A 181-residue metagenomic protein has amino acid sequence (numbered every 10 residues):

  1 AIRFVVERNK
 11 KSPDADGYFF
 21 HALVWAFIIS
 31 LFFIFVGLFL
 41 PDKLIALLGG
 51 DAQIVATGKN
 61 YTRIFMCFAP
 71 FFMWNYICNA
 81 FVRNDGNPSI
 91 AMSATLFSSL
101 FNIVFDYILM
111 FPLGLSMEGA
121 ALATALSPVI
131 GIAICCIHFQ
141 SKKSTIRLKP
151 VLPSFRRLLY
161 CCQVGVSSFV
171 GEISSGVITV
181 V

Functional and structural regions predicted by a protein language model:
A1-I34, F72-A91, V180: Small-residue-rich hydrophobic transmembrane alpha-helices
R8-N9, N84-D85, F111-G114, E118 (+1 more regions): Helix-loop interface residues and adjacent transmembrane-helix termini in multi-pass membrane transporters, primarily
A26, F65, A91, T95 (+3 more regions): Residue-level signature of transmembrane alpha-helical cores of multipass secondary-active transporters and flippases
F32-R63: Short membrane-interface helical motifs at transmembrane helix boundaries in multi-pass membrane transporters
I45-A52, I108-L115, G176-V181: Helix-terminus/linker motif at the lipid-water interface of multi-pass membrane proteins
G50-G58, T62, A69-L96: Cytoplasmic helix-loop-helix junction between adjacent transmembrane helices in 12-TM secondary transporters
S89, S99-I132: Membrane-interface helix-loop junctions in multi-pass transport and translocation proteins
T124, C135-G176: Interhelical loop/hinge segments that connect adjacent transmembrane helices in multipass membrane
